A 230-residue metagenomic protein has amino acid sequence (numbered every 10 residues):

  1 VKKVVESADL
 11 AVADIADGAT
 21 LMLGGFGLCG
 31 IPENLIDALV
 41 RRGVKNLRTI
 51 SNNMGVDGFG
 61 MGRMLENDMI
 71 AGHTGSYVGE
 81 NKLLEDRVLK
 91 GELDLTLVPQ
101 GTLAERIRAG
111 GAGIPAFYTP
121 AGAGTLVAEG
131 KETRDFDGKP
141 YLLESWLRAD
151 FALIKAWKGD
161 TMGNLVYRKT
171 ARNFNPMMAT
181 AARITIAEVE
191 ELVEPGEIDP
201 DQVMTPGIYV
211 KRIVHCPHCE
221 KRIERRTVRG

Functional and structural regions predicted by a protein language model:
V1-G230: Conserved alpha/beta enzyme-core scaffold
